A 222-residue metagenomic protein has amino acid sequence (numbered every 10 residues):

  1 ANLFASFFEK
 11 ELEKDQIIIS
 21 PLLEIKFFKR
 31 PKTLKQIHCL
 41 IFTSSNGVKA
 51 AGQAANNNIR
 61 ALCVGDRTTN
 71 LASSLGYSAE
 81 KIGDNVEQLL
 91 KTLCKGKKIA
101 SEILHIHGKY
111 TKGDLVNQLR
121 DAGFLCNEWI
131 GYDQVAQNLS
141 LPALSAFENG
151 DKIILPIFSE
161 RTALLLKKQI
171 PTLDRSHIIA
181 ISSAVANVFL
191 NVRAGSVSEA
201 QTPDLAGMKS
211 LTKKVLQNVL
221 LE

Functional and structural regions predicted by a protein language model:
A1-E222: Signature of uroporphyrinogen-III synthase
